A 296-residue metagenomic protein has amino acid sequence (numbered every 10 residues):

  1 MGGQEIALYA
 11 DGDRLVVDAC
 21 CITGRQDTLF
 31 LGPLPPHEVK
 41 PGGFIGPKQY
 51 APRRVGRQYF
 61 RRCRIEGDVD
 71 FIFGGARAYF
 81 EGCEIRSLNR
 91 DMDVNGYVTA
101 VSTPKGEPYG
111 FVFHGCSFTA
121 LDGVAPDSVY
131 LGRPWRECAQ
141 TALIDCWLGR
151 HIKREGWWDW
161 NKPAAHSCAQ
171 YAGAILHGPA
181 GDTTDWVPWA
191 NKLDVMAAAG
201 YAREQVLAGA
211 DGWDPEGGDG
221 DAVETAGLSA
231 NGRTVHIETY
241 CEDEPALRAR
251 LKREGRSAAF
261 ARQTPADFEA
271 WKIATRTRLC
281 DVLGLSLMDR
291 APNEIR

Functional and structural regions predicted by a protein language model:
M1-A222: Sequence-level preference for short, compositionally simple segments enriched in small aliphatic or small polar residues
G43-G46, T103-P108, S229, I273 (+2 more regions): A broad, low-specificity signal for short, low-complexity segments enriched in glycine/proline and polar/charged
M196, V223-A226, V235-I237, K272-T275 (+1 more regions): Extended hydrophobic/Leu-rich segments
D221-A258: Mature N-terminal, pre-catalytic/accessory segment of carbohydrate-active enzymes
P245-R296: Non-catalytic accessory segments flanking enzyme active sites
